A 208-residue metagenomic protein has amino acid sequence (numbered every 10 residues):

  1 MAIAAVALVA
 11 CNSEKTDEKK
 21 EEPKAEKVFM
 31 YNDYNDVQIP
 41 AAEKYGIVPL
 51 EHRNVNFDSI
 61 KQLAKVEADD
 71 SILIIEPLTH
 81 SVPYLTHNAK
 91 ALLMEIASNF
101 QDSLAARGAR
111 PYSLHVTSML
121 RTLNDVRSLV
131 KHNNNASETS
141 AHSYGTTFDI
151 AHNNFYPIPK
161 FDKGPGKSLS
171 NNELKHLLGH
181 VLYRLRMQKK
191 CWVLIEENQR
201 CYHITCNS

Functional and structural regions predicted by a protein language model:
M1-V6: Sec-dependent N-terminal signal peptides
L8-A10: C-terminal motif of bacterial Sec signal peptides marking the signal peptidase cleavage site
E14-A105, E197, N207-S208: Extracytoplasmic cell-surface/polysaccharide-interacting catalytic and binding patches
L85-L92, I96, R110, D125 (+1 more regions): Stable alpha-helical elements in mature extracytoplasmic
A97-R107, L120, L185-K189: Sec/Tat-exported extracytoplasmic proteins
A109-V126: Acidic helix-start/capping segments at beta-turn-to-alpha-helix junctions
L123-E138: Charged, often glycine-rich, active-site loop that binds/positions anionic groups
T139, Y144-S208: Catalytic cores and adjacent binding grooves of peptidoglycan-active enzymes
